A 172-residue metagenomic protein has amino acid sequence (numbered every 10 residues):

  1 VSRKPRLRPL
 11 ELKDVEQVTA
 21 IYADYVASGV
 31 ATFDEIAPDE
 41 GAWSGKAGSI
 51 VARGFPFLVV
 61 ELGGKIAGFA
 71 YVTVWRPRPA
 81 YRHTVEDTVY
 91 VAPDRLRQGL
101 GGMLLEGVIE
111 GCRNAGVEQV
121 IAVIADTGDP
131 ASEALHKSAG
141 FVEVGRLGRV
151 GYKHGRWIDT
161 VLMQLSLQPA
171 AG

Functional and structural regions predicted by a protein language model:
P5-V18: A short beta-loop-alpha structural element at the N-terminal edge of CoA-dependent acyl/N-acetyltransferase catalytic
P9-L12, I36-D94, L105-E106, G111 (+1 more regions): Acetyl-CoA-dependent GNAT
T19, A23-A47: Conserved GNAT-fold acetyl-CoA-binding loop/helix
Y71-V74, V123-I124, K137, V142-D159: Conserved catalytic-core motifs of GNAT/GCN5-like acyltransferases
H83-V85, R149-G172: C-terminal "cap" of GNAT-fold acetyltransferases
V89-D94, Q98, D126-G128: Active-site acidic-Proline motif in GNAT/NAT acetyltransferases
R97-C112, P130-S138: Conserved acetyl-CoA-binding loop-helix of GNAT-fold acetyltransferases
C112-A125: Conserved GNAT acetyl-CoA-binding A-motif
